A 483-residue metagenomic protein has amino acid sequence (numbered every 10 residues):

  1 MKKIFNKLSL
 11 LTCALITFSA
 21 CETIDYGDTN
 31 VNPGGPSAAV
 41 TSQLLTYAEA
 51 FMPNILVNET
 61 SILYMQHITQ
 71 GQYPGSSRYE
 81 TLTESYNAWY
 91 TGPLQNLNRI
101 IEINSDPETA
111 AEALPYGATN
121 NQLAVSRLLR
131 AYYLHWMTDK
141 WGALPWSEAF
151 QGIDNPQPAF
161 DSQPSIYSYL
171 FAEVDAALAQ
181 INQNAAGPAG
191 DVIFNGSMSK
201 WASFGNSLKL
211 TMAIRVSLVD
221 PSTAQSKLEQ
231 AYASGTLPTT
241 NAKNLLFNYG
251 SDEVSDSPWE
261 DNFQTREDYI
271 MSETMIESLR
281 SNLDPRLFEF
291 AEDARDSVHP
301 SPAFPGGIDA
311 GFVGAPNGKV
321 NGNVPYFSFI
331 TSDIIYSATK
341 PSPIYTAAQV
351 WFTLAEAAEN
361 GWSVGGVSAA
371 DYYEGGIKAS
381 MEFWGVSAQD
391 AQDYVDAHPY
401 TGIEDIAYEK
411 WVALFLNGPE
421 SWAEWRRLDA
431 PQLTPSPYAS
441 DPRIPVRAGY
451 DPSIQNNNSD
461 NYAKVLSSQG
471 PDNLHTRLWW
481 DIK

Functional and structural regions predicted by a protein language model:
M1-S9: Bacterial N-terminal signal peptides that target proteins for export
T12-L15: Alpha-helical transmembrane segments
C21-Q72, E80-T81, A88-T91, Q95 (+3 more regions): Membrane-proximal, proline-rich intrinsically disordered regions
T23-G27, T331-S332, V386-D390: Short acidic (Asp/Glu) and glycine-rich catalytic loops that position anionic groups and cofactors
T29-V31, A149-Q151, E292, R427-A430: Short capping/connector residues at structural and topological boundaries
A38-A39, T69-W384, Y400-I403, E409: Structured, solvent-exposed acidic/aromatic patches
W362, I377, M381-K483: C-terminal functional modules
